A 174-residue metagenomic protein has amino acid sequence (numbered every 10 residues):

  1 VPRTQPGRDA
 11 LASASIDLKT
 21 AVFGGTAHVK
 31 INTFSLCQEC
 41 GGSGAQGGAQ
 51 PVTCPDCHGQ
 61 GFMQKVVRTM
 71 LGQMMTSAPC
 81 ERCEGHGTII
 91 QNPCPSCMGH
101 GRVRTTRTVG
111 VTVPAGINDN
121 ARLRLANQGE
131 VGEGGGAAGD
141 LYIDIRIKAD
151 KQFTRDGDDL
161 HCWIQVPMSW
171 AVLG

Functional and structural regions predicted by a protein language model:
P2-Q5, A12-R104: Cys/His-rich Zn2+-binding cysteine-cluster or related metal-binding knuckle/ribbon modules and their
R3-T26, Q91-G174: Charged, often glycine-enriched C-terminal and inter-domain segments that act as flexible interaction/assembly
